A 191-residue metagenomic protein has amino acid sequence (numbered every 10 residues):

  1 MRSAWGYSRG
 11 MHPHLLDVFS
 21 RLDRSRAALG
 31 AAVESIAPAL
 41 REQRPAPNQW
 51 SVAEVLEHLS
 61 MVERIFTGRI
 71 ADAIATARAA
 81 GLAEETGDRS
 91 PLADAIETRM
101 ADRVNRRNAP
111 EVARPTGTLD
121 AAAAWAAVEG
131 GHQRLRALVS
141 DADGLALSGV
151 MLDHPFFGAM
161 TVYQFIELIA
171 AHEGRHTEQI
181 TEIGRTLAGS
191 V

Functional and structural regions predicted by a protein language model:
P13-Q49: An N-terminal domain-cap segment
E42-R99, E129, Q133-V191: Short, contiguous alpha-helical
T98-P110: A structural motif
P110-A122, P155-Y163: Acidic/His metal-coordination segments adjacent to aromatic residues that form catalytic metal sites in metalloenzymes
A121, W125-G130: Hydrophobic-ligand binding "helix-grip"
